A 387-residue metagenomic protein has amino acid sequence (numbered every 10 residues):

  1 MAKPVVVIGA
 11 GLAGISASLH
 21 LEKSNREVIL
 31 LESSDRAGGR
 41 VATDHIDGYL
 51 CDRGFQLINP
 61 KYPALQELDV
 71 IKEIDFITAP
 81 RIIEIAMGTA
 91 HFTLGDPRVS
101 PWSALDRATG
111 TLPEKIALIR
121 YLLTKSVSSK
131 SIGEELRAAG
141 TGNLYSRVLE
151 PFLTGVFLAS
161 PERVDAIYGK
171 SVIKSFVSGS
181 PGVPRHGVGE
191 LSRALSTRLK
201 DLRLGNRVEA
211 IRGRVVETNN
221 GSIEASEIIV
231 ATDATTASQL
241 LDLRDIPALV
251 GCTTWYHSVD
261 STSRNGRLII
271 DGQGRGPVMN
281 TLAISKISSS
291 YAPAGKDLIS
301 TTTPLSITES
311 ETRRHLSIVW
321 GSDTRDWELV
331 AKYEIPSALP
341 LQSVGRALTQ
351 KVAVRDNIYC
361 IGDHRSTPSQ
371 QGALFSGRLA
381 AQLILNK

Functional and structural regions predicted by a protein language model:
K3-L30, L385: N-terminal Rossmann-like FAD-binding beta1-loop-alpha1 element of flavoenzymes
L12-A13, A37, S376: Hydrophobic/small residue at the entry helix of a nucleotide-binding pocket
E22-I46: Glycine-rich FAD pyrophosphate-binding loop
T43-E67: N-terminal glycine-rich dinucleotide-binding loop that anchors FAD/FMN and/or NAD(P) in oxidoreductases
K61-R163, K174-S178: Mobile amphipathic helical/loop "lid" adjacent to a hydrophobic cofactor/ligand pocket
K170-N219, I223: Helical element adjacent to the flavin cofactor pocket in flavoenzyme catalytic cores
E209-V319: Mid-domain catalytic core of redox enzymes that form a hydrophobic substrate pocket/lid adjacent to a catalytic redox
I284, S289-K387: Conserved flavin/dinucleotide-binding core of flavoenzymes
